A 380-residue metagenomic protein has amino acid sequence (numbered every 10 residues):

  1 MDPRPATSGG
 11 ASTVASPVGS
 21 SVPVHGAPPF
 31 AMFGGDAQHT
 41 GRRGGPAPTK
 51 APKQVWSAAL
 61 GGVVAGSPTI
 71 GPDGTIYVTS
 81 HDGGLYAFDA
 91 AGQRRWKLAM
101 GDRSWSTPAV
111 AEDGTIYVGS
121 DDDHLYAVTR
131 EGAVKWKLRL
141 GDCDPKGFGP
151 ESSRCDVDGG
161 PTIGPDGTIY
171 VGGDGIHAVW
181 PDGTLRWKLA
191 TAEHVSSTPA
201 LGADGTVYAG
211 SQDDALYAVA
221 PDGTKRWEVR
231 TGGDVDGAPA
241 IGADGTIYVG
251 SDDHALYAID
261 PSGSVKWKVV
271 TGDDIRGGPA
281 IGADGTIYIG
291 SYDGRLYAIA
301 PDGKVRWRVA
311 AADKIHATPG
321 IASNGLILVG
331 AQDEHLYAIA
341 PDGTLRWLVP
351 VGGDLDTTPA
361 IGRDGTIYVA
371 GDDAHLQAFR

Functional and structural regions predicted by a protein language model:
M1-S20: Short, low-complexity, disordered segments immediately C-terminal to signal peptides in bacterial exported proteins
G19-R380: Extracytoplasmic/lumenal domain signature
